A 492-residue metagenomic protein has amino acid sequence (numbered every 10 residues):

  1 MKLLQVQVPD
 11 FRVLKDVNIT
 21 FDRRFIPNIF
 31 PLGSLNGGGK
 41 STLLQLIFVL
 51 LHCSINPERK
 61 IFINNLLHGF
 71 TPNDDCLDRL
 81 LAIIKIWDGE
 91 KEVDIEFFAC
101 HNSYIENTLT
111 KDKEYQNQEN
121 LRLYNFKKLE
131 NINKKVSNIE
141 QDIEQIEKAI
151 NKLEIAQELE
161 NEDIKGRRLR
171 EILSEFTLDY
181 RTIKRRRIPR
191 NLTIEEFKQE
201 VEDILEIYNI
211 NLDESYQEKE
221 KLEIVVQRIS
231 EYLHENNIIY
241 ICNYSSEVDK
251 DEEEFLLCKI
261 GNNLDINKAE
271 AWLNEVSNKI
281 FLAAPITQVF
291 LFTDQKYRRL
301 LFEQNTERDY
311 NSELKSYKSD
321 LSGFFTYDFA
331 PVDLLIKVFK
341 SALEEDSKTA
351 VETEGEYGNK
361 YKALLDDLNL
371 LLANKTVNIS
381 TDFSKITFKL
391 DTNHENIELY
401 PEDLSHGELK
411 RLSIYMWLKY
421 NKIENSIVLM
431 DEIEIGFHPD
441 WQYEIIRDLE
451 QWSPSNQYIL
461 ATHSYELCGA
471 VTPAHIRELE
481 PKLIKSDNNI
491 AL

Functional and structural regions predicted by a protein language model:
M1-D74, G358-L492: Switch/communication elements of ASCE P-loop NTPase nucleotide-binding domains
M1-G323, A373, T381, G469 (+1 more regions): P-loop NTPase switch/coupling surface
P9, R24, E275, A283-T293 (+3 more regions): Extended helical coiled-coil dimerization/tether regions that scaffold and oligomerize large DNA-maintenance assemblies
